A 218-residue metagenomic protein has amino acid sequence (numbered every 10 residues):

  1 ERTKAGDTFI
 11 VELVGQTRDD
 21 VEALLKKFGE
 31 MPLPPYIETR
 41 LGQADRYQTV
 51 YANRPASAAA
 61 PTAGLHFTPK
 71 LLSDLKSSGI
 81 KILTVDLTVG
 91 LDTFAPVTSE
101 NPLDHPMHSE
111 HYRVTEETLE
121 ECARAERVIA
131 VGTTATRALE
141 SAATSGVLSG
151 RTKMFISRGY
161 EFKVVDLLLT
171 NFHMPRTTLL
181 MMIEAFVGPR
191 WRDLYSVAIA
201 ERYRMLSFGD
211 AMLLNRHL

Functional and structural regions predicted by a protein language model:
E1-L218: Surface-exposed, charge/polar-rich loops and edge strands
